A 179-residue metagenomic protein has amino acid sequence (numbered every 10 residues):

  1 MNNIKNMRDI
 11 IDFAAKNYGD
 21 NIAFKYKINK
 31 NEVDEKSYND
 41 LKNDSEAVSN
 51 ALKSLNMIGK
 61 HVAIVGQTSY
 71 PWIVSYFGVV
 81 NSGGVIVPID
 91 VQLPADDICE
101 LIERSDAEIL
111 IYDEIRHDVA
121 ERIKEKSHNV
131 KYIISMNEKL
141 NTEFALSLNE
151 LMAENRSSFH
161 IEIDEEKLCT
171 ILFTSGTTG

Functional and structural regions predicted by a protein language model:
N2-F24: A short N-terminal helical cap/helix-turn-helix that marks the beginning of AMP-binding/adenylate-forming
G19-I22, S135, N155-F173: Conserved pre-ATP/AMP-binding loop-to-beta segment of ANL
D20, F24-S69, I73, F77 (+3 more regions): Conserved AMP-binding/adenylate-forming core of the ANL superfamily
E35-N39, C169-G179: Conserved AMP-binding A3 loop
E46-N50, E103-D106, I115, G179: Solvent-exposed alpha-helix faces
N81-E150: Structural core segment of the AMP-binding/adenylate-forming
